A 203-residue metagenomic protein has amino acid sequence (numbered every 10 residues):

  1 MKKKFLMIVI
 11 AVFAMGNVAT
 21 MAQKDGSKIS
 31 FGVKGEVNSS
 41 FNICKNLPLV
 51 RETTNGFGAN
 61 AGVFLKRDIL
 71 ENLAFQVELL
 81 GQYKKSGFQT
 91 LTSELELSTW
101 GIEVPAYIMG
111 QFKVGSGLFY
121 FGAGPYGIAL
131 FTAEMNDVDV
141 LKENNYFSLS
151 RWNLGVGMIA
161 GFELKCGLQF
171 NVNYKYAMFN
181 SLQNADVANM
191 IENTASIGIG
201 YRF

Functional and structural regions predicted by a protein language model:
M1-K28: Cleavable N-terminal export/targeting peptides
M21-G62, S116, L130-T132, V138-D139 (+1 more regions): Short glycine/proline- and aromatic-enriched beta-strand/turn motifs that initiate or cap beta-hairpins
S27-I29, T53-A59, S98-V104, S150-V156 (+1 more regions): Residues that define the transmembrane beta-barrel architecture of outer-membrane proteins
V33-G35, V77-L79, A106, F121-P125 (+3 more regions): Membrane-embedded beta-strand positions of outer-membrane beta-barrel proteins
V37-I43, G81-K85, P125-A133, Y174-M178 (+1 more regions): Transmembrane beta-strands of outer-membrane beta-barrel pores
I43-V50, G87-S93, A133-K142, L182-V187: Outer-membrane beta-barrel translocator domains and adjoining extracellular loop/strand segments of Gram-negative
L65-R67, G110-F112, A129, F162-L164 (+1 more regions): Residue-level signature of outer-membrane beta-barrel architecture
N72-F75, S116, C166-V172: Repeated loop/turn-to-beta-strand initiation elements of outer-membrane beta-barrel proteins
